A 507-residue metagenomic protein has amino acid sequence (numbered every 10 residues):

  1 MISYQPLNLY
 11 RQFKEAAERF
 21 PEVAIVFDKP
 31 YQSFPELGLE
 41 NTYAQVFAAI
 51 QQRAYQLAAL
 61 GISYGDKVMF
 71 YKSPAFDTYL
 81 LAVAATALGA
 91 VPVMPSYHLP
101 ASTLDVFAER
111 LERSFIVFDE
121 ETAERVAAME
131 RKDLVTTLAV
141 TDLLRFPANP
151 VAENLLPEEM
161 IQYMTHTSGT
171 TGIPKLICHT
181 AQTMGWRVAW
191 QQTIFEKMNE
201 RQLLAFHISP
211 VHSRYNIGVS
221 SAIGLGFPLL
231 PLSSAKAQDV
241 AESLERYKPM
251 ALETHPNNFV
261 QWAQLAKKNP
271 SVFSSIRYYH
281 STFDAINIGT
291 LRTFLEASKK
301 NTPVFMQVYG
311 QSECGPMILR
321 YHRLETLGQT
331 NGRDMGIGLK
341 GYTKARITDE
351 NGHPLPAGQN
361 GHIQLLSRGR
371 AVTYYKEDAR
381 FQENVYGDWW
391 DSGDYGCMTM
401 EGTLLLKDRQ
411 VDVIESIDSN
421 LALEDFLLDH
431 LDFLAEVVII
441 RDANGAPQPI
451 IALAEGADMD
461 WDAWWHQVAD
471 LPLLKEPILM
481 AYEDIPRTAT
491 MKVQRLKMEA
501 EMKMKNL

Functional and structural regions predicted by a protein language model:
F20-A24, A148-S168, G172-I173, K197-L203: Conserved pre-ATP/AMP-binding loop-to-beta segment of ANL
I25-G61, M69-A75, A82-V83, S102-D105 (+1 more regions): Conserved AMP-binding/adenylate-forming core of the ANL superfamily
E40-A44, Q162-A189: Conserved AMP-binding A3 loop
G185-L203, P210-A251, L265: Conserved AMP-binding/adenylation subdomain of ANL enzymes
M250-E253, L265-Q329: Gly/Ser/Thr-rich phosphate-binding loop
L252, S367, T373, G393-L473: AMP-binding/adenylate-forming catalytic core of the ANL superfamily
I337-Y342, H353-E383, D418: Conserved ATP/PPi-binding loop(s) of AMP-dependent carboxylate-activating enzymes
V438-I440, W464-L507: Conserved C-terminal "lid"/linker of ANL adenylate-forming enzymes
